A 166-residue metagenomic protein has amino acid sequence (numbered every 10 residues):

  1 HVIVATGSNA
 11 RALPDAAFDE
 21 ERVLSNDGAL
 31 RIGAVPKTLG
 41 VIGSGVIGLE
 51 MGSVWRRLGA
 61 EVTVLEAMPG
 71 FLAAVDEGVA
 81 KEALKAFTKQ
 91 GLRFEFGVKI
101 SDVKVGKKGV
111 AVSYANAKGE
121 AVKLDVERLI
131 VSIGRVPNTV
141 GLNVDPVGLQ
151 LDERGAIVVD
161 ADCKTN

Functional and structural regions predicted by a protein language model:
H1-R22, T38: Glycine/serine-rich phosphate-binding loop and adjoining beta1-alpha1 elements at the start of nucleotide-handling
V2, V54-W55, L129: Hydrophobic/aromatic ligand-binding patch that stacks against planar heteroaromatic rings of cofactors or nucleotides
V4-A5, V41, V131-S132: Redox-cofactor binding/interface segments in oxidoreductases and associated redox assembly factors
T6, S25-D27, F96-V98, Y114 (+1 more regions): Short loop/edge segments at beta-strand edges and connector loops that shape dinucleotide/nucleotide cofactor-binding
A12-P14, L49-E50, W55, T139-G141 (+1 more regions): Glycine/Thr-rich phosphate-binding loops of Rossmann-like dinucleotide-binding domains
D19-K37, K123-L124, R128-N166: FAD-site-proximal beta/loop scaffold in flavoenzymes
L30-R31, P36-G40, V46-A121: Rossmann-like dinucleotide-binding cores of NAD(P)H-dependent redox enzymes
